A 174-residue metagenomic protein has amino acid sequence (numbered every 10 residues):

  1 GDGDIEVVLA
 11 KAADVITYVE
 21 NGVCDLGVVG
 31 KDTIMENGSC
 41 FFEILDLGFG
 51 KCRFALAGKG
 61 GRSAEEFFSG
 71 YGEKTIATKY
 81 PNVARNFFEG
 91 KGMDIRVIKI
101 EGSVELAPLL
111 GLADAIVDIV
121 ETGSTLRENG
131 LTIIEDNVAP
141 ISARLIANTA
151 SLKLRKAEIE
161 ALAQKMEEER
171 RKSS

Functional and structural regions predicted by a protein language model:
G1-S174: Domain-level signature for soluble enzymes in the chorismate/prephenate branch of the shikimate pathway
